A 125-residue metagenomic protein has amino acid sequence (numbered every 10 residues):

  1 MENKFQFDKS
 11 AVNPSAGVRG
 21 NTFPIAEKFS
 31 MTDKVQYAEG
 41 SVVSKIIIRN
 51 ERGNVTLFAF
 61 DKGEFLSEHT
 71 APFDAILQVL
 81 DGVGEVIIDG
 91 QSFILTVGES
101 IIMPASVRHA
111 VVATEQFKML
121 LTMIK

Functional and structural regions predicted by a protein language model:
M1-R52, I87: A short, N-terminal "cap"/entry segment at the start of jelly-roll beta-barrel domains of the cupin/DSBH fold
G40-V42, E51-A71: Conserved short histidine dyad/triad with adjacent acidic residue
N54, V83-E85, S92, R108 (+1 more regions): Structural motif
F73-E85, D89: Glycine- and acidic-residue-biased ligand/ion/polar-headgroup-sensing regions
L80-D81, T96-V97, E115: A cytosolic small-molecule/anion-sensing beta-strand core signal
G90-A105: Short acidic-glycine-tyrosine-enriched beta hairpin
A105-K125: Ligand-binding loop in jelly-roll beta-barrel domains
